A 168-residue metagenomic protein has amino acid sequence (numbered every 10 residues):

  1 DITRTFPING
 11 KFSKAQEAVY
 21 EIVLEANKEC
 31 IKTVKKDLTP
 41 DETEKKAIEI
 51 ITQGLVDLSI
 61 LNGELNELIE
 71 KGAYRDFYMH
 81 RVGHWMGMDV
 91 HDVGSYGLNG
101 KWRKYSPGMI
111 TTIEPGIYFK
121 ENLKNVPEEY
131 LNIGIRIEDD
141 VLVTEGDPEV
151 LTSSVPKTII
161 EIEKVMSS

Functional and structural regions predicted by a protein language model:
D1-S168: Active-site neighborhoods and metal-handling regions in enzymes and metal-associated proteins
